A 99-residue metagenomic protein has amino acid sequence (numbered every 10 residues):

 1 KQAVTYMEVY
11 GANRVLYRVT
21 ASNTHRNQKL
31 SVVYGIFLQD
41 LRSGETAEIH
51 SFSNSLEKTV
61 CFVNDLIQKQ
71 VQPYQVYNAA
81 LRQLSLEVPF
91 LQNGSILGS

Functional and structural regions predicted by a protein language model:
K1-G35, G98-S99: Short N-terminal "domain-start" leader segments that mark the transition from disordered tails or signal peptides into
V4, K69-S99: Short, mixed-charge low-complexity intrinsically disordered segments
G11, V15, S22, Q39 (+4 more regions): Short linear sequence elements within intrinsically disordered, low-complexity coil regions
S22, S31, S43, S51-S55 (+3 more regions): Generic serine detector
N27-I49: A short, structured beta-strand/loop element
S31, G35, Q39, T59 (+3 more regions): Functionally constrained cores in energy, signaling, and assembly domains
G44-Q68: A short, exposed loop/beta-hairpin motif centered on an aromatic-Gly-Thr core
